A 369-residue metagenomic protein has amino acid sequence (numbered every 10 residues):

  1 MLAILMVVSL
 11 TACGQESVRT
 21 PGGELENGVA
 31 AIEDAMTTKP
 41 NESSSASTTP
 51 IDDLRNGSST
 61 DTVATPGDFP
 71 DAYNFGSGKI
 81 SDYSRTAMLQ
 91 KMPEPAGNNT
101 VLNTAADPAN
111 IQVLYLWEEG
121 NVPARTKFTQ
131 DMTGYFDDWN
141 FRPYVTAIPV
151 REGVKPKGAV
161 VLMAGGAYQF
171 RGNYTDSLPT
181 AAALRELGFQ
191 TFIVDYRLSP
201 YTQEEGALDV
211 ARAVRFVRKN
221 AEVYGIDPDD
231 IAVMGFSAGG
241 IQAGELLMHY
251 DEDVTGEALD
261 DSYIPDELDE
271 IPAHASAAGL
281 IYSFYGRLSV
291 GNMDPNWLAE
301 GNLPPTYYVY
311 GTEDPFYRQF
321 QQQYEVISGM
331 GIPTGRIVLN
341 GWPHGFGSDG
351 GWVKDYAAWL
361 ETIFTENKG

Functional and structural regions predicted by a protein language model:
L10-A12: C-terminal motif of bacterial Sec signal peptides marking the signal peptidase cleavage site
F69-V154: N-terminal cap/lid segment of alpha/beta-hydrolase-fold proteins
P156-G165: Short beta-strand element of the alpha/beta-hydrolase
G172-Y174, P179, V194-I226, F346-G351: Catalytic nucleophile-loop/oxyanion-hole region of alpha/beta-hydrolase and closely related hydrolase-like folds
R212-G301: Primarily recognizes the serine-hydrolase "nucleophile elbow" in alpha/beta-hydrolase and SGNH/GDSL folds
G286-R287, T312-Y317: Acidic catalytic loop of the alpha/beta-hydrolase fold
Y308-Y310: Short beta-strand/loop motif that positions the catalytic acidic residue of the alpha/beta-hydrolase fold
Q321-Y324, S328-G369: C-terminal catalytic histidine-bearing segment of alpha/beta-hydrolase fold enzymes
